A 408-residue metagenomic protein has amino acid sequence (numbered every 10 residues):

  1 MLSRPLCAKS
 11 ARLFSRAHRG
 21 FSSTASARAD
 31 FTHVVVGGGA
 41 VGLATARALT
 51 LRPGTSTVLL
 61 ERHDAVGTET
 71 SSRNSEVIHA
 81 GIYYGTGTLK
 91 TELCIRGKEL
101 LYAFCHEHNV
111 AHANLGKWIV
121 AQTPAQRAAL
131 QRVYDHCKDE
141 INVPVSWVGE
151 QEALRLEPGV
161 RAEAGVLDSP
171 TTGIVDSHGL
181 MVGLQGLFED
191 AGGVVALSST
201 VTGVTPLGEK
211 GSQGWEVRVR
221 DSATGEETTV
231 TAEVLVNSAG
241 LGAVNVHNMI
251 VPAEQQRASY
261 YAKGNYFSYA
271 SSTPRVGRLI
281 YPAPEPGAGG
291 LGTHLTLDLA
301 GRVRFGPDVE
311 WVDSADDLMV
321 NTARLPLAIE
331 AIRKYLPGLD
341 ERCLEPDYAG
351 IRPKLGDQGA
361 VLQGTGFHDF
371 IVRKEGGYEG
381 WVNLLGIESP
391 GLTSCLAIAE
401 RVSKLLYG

Functional and structural regions predicted by a protein language model:
A27-V41, V58: Beta1/beta-strand and adjacent pyrophosphate-binding region of the FAD-binding site in flavoprotein oxidoreductases
T50-S72: Glycine-rich FAD pyrophosphate-binding loop
G67, S222-G277, N321-T322: Central helical "cap/lid" subdomain
E76-E152, L156, E163, T293: Dinucleotide-binding Rossmann-like beta1-alpha1 core, especially the glycine-rich loop that anchors the ADP
T86-R96, V120-A129, D168-L187, A196 (+2 more regions): Short beta-strand to alpha-helix junction loop
Q151-L154, I174, A258-A262, A323-L392 (+1 more regions): Flavin (FAD/FMN) cofactor-binding core of flavoprotein oxidoreductases
L167-E233, L396: Helical element adjacent to the flavin cofactor pocket in flavoenzyme catalytic cores
M249, E254-A258, T273-L362: Active-site lid/adjacent beta-loop-alpha segment flanking the redox-cofactor pocket in flavoenzymes
